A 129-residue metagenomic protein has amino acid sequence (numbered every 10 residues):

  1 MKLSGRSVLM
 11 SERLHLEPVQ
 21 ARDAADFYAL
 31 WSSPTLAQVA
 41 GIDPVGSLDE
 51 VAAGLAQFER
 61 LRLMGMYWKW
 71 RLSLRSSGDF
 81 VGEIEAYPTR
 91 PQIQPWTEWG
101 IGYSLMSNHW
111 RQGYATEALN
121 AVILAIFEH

Functional and structural regions predicted by a protein language model:
M1-N108, A121-H129: GNAT-family acyltransferases
R111-T116: Glycine-rich acyl-CoA binding loop
